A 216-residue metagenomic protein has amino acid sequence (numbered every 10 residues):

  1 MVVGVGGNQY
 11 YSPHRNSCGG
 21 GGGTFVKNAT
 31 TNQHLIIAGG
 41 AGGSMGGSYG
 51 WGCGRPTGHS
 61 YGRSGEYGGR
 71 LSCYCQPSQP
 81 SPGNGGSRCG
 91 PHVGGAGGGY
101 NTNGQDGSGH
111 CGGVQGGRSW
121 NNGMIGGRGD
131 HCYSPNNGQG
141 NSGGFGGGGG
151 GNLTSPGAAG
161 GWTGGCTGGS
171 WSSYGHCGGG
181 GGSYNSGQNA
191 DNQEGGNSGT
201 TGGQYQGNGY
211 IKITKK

Functional and structural regions predicted by a protein language model:
M1-K216: Glycine-centric low-complexity repeats
